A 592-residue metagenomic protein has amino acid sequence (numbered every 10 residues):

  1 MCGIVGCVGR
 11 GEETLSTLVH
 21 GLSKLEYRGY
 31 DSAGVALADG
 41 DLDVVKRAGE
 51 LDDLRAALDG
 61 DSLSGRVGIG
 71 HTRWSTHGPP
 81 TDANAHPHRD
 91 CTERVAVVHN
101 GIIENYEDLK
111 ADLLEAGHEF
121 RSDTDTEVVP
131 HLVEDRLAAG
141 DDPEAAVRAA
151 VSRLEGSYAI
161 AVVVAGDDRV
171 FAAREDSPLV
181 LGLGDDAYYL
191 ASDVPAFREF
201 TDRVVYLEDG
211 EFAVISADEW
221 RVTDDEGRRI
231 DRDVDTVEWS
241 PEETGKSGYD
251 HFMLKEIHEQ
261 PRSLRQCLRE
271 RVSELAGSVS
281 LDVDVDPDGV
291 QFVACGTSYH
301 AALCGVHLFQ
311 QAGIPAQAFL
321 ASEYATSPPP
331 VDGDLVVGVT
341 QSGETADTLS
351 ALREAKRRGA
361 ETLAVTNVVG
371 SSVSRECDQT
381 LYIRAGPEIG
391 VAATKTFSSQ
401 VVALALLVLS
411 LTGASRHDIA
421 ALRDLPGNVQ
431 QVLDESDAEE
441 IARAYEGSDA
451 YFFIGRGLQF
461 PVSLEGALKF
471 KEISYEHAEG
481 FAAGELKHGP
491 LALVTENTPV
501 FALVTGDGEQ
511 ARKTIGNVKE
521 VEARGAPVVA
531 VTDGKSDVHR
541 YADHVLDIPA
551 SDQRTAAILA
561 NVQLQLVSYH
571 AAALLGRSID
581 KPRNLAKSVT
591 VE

Functional and structural regions predicted by a protein language model:
M1-A217, T223-K246, E259, Q266-C267 (+6 more regions): Conserved short alpha-helical segments that host acidic/polar catalytic motifs at enzyme active sites
G11, L22, V151, Q260-L264 (+3 more regions): Active-site phosphate/pyrophosphate-binding segments
R66, G70-A83, C267-D282, C304-V339 (+2 more regions): Glycine-rich oxoanion-binding loops at beta->alpha junctions
L113-E115, F197-F200, Y382-K395, L486 (+2 more regions): Short beta-alpha connecting loops at secondary-structure transitions that line or flank enzyme active sites
S157-A187, D449-E472, G508-Q510, I515: Acidic/histidine-rich
G227, Y541, S551-E592: Generic C-terminus detector
V285-D424, V504-E509, K513-H544, P549 (+1 more regions): Glycine-rich phosphate-binding loops that contact phosphosugars or nucleotide phosphates
A301-A302, A346-L349, I441, P461-E465 (+7 more regions): Extended hydrophobic-aromatic, low-complexity segments
